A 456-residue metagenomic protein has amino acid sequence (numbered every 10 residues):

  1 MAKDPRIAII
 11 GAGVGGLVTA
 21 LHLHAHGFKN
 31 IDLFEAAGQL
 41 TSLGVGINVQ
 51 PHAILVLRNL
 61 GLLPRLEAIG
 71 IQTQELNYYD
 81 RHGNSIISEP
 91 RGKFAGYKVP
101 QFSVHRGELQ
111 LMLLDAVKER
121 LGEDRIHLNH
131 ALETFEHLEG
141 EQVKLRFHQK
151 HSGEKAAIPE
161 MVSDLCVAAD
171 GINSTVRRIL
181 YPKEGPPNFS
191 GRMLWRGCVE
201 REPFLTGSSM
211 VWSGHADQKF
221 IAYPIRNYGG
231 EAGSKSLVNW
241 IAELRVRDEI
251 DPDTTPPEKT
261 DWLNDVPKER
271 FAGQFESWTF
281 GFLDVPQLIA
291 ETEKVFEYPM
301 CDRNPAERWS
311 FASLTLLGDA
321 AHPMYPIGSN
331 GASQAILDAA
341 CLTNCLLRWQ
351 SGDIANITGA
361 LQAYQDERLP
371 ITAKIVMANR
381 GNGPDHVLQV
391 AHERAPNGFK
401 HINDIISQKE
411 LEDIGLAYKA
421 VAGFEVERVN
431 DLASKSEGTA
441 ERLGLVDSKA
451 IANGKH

Functional and structural regions predicted by a protein language model:
A2-P5, G83, G328, N344-H456: C-terminal helical "tail/cap" subdomain of flavin- and related membrane-associated enzymes
D4, V162-D164, F311-A312: Active-site acidic short loop of glycosyltransferases
R6, K29-N30, L237: Residues at the starts of beta-strands that form the adenosine-phosphate
I9-H26, D32-A37, V167-A168, W195 (+2 more regions): Conserved mid-domain beta->alpha element of the FAD-binding
N30-D32, R125-I126: Conserved beta-strand segments of alpha/beta enzyme cores
E35-G38, P90-Y97, D248-P257: Short glycine/proline- and charge-enriched loop/turn segments that cap or connect secondary-structure elements
L43-K118, H386: Active-site-adjacent segment of FAD-dependent monooxygenases/related oxidoreductases
N77, H82-S85, F102, L111-E293: Conserved FAD-binding catalytic core of PHBH/FMO-like flavoproteins
